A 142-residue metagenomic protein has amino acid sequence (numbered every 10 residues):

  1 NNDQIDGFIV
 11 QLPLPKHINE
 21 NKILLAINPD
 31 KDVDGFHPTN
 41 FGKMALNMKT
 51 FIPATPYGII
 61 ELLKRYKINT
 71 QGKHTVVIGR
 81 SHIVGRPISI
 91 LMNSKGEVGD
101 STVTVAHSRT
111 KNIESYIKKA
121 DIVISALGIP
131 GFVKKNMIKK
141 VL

Functional and structural regions predicted by a protein language model:
N1-Q4: An N-terminal-biased, well-structured beta-alpha scaffold segment characteristic of Rossmann-like dinucleotide-binding
F8, V141-L142: Cationic, amphipathic, low-complexity alpha-helical segments enriched in hydrophobics plus arginine/proline
I9-T75, I113-Y116: Anion-binding alpha/beta catalytic cores of soluble intermediary-metabolism enzymes, centered on
K49-V141: Glycine-rich phosphate/diphosphate-binding loop of Rossmann-like nucleotide-binding domains
